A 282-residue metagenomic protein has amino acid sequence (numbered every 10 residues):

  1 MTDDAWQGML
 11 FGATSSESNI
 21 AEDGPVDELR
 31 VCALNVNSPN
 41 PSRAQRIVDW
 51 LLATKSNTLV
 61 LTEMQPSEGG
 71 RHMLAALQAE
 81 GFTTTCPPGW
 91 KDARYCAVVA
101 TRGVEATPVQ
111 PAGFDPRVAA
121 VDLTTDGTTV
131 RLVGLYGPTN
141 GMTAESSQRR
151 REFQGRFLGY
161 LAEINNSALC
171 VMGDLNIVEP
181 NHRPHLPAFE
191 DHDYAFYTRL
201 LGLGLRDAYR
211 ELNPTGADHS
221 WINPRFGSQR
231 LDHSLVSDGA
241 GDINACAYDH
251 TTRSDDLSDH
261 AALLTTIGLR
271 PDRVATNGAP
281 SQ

Functional and structural regions predicted by a protein language model:
M1-L77, R94-Y95, R273-Q282: N-terminal, active-site-proximal structural segment of metallo-dependent hydrolase catalytic domains
R30-V36, W50-G70, L132, Y160-R183 (+4 more regions): Active-site beta-strand/loop signature of hydrolases that rely on acidic residues for catalysis
R43, T83-V99, R183, F189-A240 (+1 more regions): Active site of divalent-metal-dependent phosphoester/diester hydrolases
T58, M64-N140: Structured beta-strand-rich core segments of catalytic domains in phosphoester-bond hydrolases
A100-G103, V121-G127, S237-D238, S258 (+1 more regions): Active-site beta-strand termini and strand-to-loop segments that position acidic
V104-P108, V130, A240-N244, D272-R273: Short helix-loop capping/hinge motifs at secondary-structure junctions, enriched in acidic/polar residues
V109, Y136-Q154, H182-L186: Surface-exposed cleft-lining segments at the edges of enzyme active sites
D249-Q282: Surface polyanion/phosphate-binding segment centered on an Asp-His-Pro turn
